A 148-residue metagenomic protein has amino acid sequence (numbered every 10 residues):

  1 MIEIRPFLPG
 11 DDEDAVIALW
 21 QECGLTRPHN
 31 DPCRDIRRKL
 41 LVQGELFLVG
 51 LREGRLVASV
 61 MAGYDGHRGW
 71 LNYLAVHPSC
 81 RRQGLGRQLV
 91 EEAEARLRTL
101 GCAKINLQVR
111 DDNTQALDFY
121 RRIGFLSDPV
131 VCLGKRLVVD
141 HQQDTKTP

Functional and structural regions predicted by a protein language model:
I2-A15: A short beta-loop-alpha structural element at the N-terminal edge of CoA-dependent acyl/N-acetyltransferase catalytic
R38-V49, W70: A short helix-loop-beta-strand connector motif used in the catalytic cores of GNAT acetyltransferases and, in some
V49, R55-G63, W70-A75: Conserved beta-strand in the GNAT
G63-N72, R81, L126-D128: A conserved beta-turn-beta hairpin within the catalytic core of GNAT-like acetyltransferases that forms part
V76, R82-A95, R122: Conserved acetyl-CoA-binding loop-helix of GNAT-fold acetyltransferases
L97-Q108: Conserved GNAT acetyl-CoA-binding A-motif
L107-A116, G134-V139: Conserved beta-strand-loop-alpha-helix junction that forms the acyl-donor binding cleft
Q142-P148: Short, low-complexity, charge-dense intrinsically disordered segments
